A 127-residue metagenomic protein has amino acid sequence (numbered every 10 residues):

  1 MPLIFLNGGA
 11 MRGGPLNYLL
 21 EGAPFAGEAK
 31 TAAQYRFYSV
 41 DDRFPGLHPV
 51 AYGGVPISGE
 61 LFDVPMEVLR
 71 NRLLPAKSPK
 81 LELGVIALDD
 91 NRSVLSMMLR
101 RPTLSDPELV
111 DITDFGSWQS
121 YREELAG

Functional and structural regions predicted by a protein language model:
M1-G127: Glycine-aromatic micro-motifs
